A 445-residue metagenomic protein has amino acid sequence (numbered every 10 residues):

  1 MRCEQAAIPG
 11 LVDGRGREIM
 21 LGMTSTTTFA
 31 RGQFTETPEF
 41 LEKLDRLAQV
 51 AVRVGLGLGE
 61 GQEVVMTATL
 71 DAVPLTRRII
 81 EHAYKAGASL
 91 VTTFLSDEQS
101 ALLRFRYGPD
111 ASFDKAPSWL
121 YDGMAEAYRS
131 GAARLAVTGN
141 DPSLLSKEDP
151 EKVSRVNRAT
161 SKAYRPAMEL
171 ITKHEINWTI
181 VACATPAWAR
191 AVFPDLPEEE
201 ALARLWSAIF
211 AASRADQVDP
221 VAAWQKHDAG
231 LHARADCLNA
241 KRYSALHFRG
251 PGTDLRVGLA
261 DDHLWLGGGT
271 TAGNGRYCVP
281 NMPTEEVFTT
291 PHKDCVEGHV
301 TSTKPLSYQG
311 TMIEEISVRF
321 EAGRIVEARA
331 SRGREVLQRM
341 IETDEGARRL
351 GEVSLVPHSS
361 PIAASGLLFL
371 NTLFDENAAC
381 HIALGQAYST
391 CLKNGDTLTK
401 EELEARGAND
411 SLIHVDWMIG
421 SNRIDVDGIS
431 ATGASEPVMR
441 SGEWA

Functional and structural regions predicted by a protein language model:
G10, G14-G16, G22: Residue-identity detector for glycine
L21-E297, P437, W444: Active-site bordering "gate/hinge" segments that shape substrate access to catalytic or cofactor-binding pockets
D71-A72, N140-P142, T185, T253 (+8 more regions): Short, glycine-/Ser/Thr-/acidic-enriched flexible segments
V287-T343: Long, well-ordered mid-to-C-terminal structural blocks that present hydrophobic/aromatic surfaces
C295-E297, I313-E315, A322-I325, R348-E352 (+3 more regions): Active-site lining segments that contact anionic ligands and/or coordinate catalytic metals
E327-D396: Dual-mode signal for accessory low-complexity, basic/Gly-rich regions
E401-A445: Extended hydrophobic packing segments that form well-structured cores
